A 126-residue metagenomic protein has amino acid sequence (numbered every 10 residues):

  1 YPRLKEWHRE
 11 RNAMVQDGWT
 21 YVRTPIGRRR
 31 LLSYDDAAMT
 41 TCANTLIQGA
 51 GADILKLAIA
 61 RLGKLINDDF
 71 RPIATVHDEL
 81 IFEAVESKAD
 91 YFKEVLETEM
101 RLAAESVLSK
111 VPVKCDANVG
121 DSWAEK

Functional and structural regions predicted by a protein language model:
Y1-K126: Conserved catalytic core of nucleotide polymerization and phosphodiester-bond processing enzymes
